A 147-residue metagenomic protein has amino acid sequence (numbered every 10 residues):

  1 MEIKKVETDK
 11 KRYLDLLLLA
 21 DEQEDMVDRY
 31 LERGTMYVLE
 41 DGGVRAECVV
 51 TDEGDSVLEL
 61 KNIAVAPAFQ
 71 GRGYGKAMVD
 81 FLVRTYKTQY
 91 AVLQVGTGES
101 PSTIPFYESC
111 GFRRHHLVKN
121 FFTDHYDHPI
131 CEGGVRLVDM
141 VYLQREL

Functional and structural regions predicted by a protein language model:
M1-D9, V141, L147: Conserved N-terminal entry element of GNAT/NAT acetyltransferase domains
K4-P67: Acetyl-CoA-dependent GNAT
G34-M36, L137-Y142: Short hydrophobic/aromatic beta-strand or adjacent loop that forms the aromatic wall/cage of a ligand/substrate-binding
F69, G73-F81: Conserved acetyl-CoA pyrophosphate-binding loop and the N-cap/start of the following alpha-helix in GNAT-like
Y86-E99: Conserved GNAT acetyl-CoA-binding A-motif
Q94-G96, E108, R113-G134: Conserved catalytic-core motifs of GNAT/GCN5-like acyltransferases
